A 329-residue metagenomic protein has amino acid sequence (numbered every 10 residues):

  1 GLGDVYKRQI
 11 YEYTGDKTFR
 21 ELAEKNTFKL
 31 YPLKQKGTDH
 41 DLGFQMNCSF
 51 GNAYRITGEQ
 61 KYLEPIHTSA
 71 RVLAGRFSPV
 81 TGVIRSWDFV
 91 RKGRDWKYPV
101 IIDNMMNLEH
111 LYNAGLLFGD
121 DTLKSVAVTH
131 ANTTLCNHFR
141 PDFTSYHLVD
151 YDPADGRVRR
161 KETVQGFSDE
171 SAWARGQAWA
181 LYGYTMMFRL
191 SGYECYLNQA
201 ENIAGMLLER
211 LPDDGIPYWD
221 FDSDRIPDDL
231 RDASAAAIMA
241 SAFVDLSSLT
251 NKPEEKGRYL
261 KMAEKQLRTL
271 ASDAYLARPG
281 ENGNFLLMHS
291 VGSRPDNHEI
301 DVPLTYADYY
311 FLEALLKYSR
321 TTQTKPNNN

Functional and structural regions predicted by a protein language model:
G1-Y6: Short, small-residue-biased leader/transition segments that mark boundaries at the very start of proteins
I10, F44-E59, R85-D103, F143-A172 (+2 more regions): Carbohydrate-binding/catalytic loop surfaces
I10-E24, Y54-H67, G115-V128, F188-E201 (+3 more regions): Structural helix-adjacent loops and short alpha-helical linkers that scaffold large soluble proteins
T18-G37, I66-R85, V126-T144, D152-T163 (+2 more regions): Long, well-ordered core segments of solenoidal/helical folds
K61-E64, D228-S241, L246-S247, P253-N329: CBM-like carbohydrate-recognition segments
V83-Y146: Aromatic- and glycine-enriched pocket-lining scaffold segments that form the walls of small-molecule binding clefts
G176-P212: Oxyanion-binding "anion nests"
